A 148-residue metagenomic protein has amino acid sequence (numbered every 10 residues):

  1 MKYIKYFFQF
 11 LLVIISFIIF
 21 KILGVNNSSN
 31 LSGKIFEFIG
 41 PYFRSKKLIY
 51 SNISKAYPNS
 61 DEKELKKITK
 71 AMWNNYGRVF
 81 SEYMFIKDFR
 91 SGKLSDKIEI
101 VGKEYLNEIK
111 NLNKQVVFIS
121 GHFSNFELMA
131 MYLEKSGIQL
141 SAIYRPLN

Functional and structural regions predicted by a protein language model:
M1-S120: Membrane-anchoring hydrophobic helices of lipid-metabolizing enzymes
L112-N148: Catalytic core of membrane glycerolipid acyltransferases/transacylases, capturing the structured, soluble-facing
